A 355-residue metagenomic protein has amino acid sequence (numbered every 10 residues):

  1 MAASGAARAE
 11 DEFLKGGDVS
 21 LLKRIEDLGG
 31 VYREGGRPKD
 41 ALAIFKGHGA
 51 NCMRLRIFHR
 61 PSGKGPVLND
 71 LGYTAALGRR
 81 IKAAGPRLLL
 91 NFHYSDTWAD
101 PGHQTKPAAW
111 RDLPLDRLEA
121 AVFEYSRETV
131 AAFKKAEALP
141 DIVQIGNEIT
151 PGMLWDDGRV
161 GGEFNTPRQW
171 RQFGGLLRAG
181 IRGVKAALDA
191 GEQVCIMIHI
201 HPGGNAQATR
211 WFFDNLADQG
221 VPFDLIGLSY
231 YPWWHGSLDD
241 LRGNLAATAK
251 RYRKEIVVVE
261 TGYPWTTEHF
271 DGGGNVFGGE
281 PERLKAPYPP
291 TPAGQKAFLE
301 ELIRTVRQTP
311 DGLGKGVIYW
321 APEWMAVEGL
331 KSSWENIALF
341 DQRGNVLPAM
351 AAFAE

Functional and structural regions predicted by a protein language model:
E10-I44: Boundary/entry segment of secreted carbohydrate-active catalytic domains
G17, F45, N91, V143 (+6 more regions): Conserved, mostly hydrophobic/aromatic
V19-L22, F58-R60, H93-T97, I145-T150 (+4 more regions): Active-site beta-loop-alpha junctions enriched in small/polar residues
I25-G36, R60-G72, T150-M153, H201-R210 (+3 more regions): Acidic-and-aromatic substrate-binding clefts and catalytic sites of carbohydrate-active enzymes
L28-R33, G162-E163, G243, A247-K250 (+1 more regions): Aromatic-rich peripheral "rim/lid" segments of glycoside hydrolase catalytic domains that contact and position glycan
K39-L42, K46, K185-C195, G203-L284 (+2 more regions): Glycoside hydrolase catalytic-domain groove-lining segments
I44-H201: Substrate-binding cleft and catalytic face of glycoside hydrolase catalytic domains, especially the flexible beta-alpha
